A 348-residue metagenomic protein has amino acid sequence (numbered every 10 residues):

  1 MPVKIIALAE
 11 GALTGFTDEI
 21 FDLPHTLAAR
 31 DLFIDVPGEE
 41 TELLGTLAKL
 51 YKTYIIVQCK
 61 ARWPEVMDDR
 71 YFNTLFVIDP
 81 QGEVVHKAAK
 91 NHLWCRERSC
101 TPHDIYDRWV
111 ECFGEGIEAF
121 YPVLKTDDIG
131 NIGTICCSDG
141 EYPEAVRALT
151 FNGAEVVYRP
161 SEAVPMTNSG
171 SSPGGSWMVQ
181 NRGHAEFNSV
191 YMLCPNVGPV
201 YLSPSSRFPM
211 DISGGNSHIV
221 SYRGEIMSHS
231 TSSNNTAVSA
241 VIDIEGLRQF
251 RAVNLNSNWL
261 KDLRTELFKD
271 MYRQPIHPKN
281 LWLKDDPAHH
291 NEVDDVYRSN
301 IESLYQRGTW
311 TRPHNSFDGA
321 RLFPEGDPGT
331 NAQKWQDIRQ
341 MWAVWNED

Functional and structural regions predicted by a protein language model:
M1-I5, T14, Y158: N-terminal active-site segment of His-dependent metallophosphoesterases
P2-E10, Y54-C59, L193-C194: Short beta-strand segments at enzyme active-site cores
A12-A29, M67-Y71: Metal-dependent catalytic neighborhoods of phosphoester/phosphodiester hydrolases
A12-G15, P165, G246: Feature marks short, surface-exposed loop/turn motifs that line or immediately flank catalytic pockets and channel
F33, E42, T46, R62-G183 (+1 more regions): Active-site catalytic loop in hydrolytic enzyme cores
F33-I56, N131, C136-S239, M341-E347: CN hydrolase (nitrilase-like) catalytic-core segments centered on the catalytic cysteine and neighboring Lys/Glu
V57-Q58, N73-V77, P122-L124, S217-I219 (+1 more regions): Short beta-strand scaffold segments in enzyme catalytic cores
F187-Y191, N196-D348: C-terminal beta-strand edge segments of enzyme domains
